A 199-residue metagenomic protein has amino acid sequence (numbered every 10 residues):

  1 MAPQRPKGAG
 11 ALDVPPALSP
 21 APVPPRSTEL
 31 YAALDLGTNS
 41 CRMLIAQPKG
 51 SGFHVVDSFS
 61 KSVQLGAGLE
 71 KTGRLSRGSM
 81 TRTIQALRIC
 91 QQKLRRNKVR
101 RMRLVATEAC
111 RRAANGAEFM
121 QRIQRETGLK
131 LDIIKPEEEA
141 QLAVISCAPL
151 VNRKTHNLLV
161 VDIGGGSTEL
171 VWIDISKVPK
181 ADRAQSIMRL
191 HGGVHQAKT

Functional and structural regions predicted by a protein language model:
M1-L36, L44-I163, V171-T199: Nucleotide/phosphate-binding catalytic cleft detector across ATP-hydrolyzing and phosphate-transferring enzymes
T168: Active-site or pore-adjacent capping/gating segments
